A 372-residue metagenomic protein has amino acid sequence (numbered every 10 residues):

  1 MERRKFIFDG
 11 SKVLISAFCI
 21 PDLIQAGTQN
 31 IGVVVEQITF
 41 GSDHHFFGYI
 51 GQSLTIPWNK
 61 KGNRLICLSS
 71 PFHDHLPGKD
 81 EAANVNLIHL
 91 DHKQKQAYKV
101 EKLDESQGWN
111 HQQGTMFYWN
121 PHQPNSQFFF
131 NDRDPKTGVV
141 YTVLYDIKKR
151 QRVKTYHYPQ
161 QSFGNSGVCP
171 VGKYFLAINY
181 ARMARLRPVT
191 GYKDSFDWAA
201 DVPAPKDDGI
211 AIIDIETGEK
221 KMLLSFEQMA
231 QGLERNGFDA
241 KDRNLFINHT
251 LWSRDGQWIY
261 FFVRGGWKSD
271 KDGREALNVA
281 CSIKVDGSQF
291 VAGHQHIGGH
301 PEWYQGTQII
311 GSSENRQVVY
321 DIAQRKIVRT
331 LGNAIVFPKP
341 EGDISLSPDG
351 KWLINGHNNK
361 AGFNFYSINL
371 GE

Functional and structural regions predicted by a protein language model:
K5-Q25: N-terminal export signals
I38-F46, E101-N110, K221-K241, G332-V336: Surface-exposed loop and turn segments in beta-propeller and other repeat-based domains that flank or scaffold
Q52, D80-F128: Blade-loop segments of beta-propeller domains
I56-R64, M116-F128, S166-Y174, L251-W258 (+2 more regions): Blade-terminus and WD-like Trp-Asp/Gly-His loop motifs, strongest in beta-propeller folds
L65-L68, Q127-N131, A177, Y260-F262 (+2 more regions): Residue position within the beta-strands of beta-propeller blades
L68-A82, N131-D134, I178-K206, V263-E275 (+1 more regions): Short, conserved, GDST-rich strand-edge loop motifs in beta-rich repeat architectures
P77-V85, T137-V143, L186-R187, D207-G209 (+3 more regions): Structural motif
V336-G371: Loop/turn-rich, solvent-exposed surfaces of beta-rich toroidal or solenoidal domains
